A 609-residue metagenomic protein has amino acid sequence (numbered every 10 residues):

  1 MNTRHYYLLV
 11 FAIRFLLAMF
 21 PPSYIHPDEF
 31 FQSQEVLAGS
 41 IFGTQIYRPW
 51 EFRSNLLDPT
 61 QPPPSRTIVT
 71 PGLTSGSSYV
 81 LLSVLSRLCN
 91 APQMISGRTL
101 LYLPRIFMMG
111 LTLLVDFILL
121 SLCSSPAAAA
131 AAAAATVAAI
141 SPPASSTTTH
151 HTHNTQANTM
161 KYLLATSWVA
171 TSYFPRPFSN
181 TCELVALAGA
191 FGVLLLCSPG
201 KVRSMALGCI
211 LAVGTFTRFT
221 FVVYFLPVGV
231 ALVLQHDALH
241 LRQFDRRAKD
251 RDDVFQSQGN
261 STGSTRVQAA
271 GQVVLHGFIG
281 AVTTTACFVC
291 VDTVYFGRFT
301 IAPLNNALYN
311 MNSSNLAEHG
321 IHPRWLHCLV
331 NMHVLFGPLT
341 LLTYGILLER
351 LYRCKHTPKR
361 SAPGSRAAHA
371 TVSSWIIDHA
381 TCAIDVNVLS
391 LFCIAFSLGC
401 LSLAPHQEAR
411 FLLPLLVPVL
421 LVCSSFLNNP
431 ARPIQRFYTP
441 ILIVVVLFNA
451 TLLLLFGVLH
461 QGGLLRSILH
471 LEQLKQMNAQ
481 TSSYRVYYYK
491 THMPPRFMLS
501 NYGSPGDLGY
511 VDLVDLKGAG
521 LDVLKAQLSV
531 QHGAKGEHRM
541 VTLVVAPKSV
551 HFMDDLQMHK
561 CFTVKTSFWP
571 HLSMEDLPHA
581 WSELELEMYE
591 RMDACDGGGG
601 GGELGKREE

Functional and structural regions predicted by a protein language model:
R4-F11, A286, L351-C354, A362-I377 (+5 more regions): Signature aromatic-anchored transmembrane alpha helix within multi-pass, membrane-resident enzymes that catalyze glycan
F15-M19, L164-F174, A188, V193-F219 (+2 more regions): Membrane-interface alpha helices of multi-pass inner-membrane proteins
H26-D28, S172-E183, E408-A409: Short acidic/glycine- and proline-prone juxtamembrane loop motifs at membrane-interface regions of multi-pass membrane
A38, N180, F219, R324-G345 (+3 more regions): Hydrophobic/aromatic-rich transmembrane helices and adjacent perimembrane loops
Y102-S141, T148: Transmembrane-helix motifs of polytopic, lipid-linked glycan transferases
L184-A186, M205-G214, T220-Q235, P338-G345 (+1 more regions): Transmembrane-embedded, aromatic-rich helix segments that form part of the hydrophobic channel/pocket engaging
F191-L211, V222-T285, L348, T357: Perimembrane helix-loop-helix junctions
P433-G597, L604, E609: Catalytic lumenal/periplasmic loop and adjoining terminal transmembrane helix of membrane glycan-assembly enzymes
